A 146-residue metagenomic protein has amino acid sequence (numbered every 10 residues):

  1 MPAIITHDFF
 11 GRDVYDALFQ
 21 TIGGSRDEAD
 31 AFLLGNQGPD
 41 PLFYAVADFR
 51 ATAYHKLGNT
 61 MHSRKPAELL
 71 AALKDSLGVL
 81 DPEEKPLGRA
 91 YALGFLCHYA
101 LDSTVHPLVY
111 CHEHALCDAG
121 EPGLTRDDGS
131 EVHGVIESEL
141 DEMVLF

Functional and structural regions predicted by a protein language model:
M1-A90, S103, L108-F146: N-terminal, motif-rich segments that launch catalysis or mediate targeting to/interaction with membranes, typified by
R89-C97: Beta-strand elements within well-structured catalytic alpha/beta cores of enzymes that handle phosphate/sulfate esters
L96, A100-T104: Active-site His/Glu-centered metal-binding helix of metallohydrolases
